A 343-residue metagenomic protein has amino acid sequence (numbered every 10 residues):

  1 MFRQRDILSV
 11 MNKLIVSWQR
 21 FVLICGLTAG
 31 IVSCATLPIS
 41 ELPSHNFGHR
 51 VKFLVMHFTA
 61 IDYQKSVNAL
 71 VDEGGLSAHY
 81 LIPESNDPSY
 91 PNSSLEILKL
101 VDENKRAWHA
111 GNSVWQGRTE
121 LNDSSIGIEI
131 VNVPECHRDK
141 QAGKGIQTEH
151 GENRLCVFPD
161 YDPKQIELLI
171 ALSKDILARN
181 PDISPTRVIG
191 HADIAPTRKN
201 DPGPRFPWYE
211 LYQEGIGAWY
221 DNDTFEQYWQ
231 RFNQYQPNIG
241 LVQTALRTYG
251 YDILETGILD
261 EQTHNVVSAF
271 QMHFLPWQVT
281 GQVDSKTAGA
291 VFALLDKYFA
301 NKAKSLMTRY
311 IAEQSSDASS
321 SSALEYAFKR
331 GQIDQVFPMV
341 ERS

Functional and structural regions predicted by a protein language model:
R5-V22: Bacterial N-terminal signal peptides that target proteins for export
V32-S33: C-terminal motif of bacterial Sec signal peptides marking the signal peptidase cleavage site
T36-D182, T186: Active-site-adjacent loop/helix surface patches within enzyme catalytic domains that shape the substrate-binding cleft
V67-N68, V114-G117, E152-K164, P196-R198 (+3 more regions): Second-shell loop/turn segments in exported
N68, I176-H191, L254-I258, V279-Q282: Surface-exposed patches in mature extracellular/periplasmic domains of secreted proteins
L81, P204-Y228: Acidic, His- and aromatic-enriched active-site or binding-groove loops in soluble protein domains that engage sugars
F232-K304: Short acidic, glycine/serine/threonine-rich helix-capping segments at coil-helix boundaries
P276-R342: Extracellular LysM carbohydrate-binding repeats and other cell-envelope/extracellular binding modules
